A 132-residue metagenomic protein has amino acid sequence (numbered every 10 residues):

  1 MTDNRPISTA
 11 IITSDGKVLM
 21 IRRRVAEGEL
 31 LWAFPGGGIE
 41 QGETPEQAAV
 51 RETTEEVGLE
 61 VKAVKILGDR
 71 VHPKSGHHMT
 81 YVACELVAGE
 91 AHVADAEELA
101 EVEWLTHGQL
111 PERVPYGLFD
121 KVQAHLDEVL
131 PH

Functional and structural regions predicted by a protein language model:
M1-L19, P35-G38: Conserved N-terminal beta-strand and adjoining loop/helix that marks the start of the Nudix/MutT-like hydrolase domain
P6-S8, G16, H77-T80, A100: Change "...and in nucleic-acid phosphodiester-cleaving endonucleases..." to "...and in nucleic-acid processing enzymes
I12-T13, M20, C84, W104: Conserved hydrophobic "DFG−1" position in protein kinase catalytic cores
D15, I66-D69: Residue-level recognition of beta-strand microenvironments
A26-L31: A conserved beta-turn-beta hairpin within the catalytic core of GNAT-like acetyltransferases that forms part
F34-I66: The catalytic Nudix box helix
I39, L110-P111: A generic structural signal for short hydrophobic patches within well-formed alpha-helices
R70-H92, E103, H107-G108, L118-H125 (+1 more regions): Active-site-adjacent beta-strand/loop module that shapes the phosphate/pyrophosphate-binding cleft
